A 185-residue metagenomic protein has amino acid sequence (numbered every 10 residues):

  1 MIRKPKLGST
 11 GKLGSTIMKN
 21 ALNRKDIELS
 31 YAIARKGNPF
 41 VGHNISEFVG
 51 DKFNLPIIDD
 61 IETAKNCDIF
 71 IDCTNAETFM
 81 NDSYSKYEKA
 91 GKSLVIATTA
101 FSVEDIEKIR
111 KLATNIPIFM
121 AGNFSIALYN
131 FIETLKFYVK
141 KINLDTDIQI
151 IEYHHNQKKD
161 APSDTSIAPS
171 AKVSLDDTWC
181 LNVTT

Functional and structural regions predicted by a protein language model:
M1-P5: Extreme N-terminal starter segment of soluble prokaryotic enzymes
L7, K12-A64, N143-T185: C-terminal substrate-binding/catalytic lobe of Rossmann-fold NAD(P)-dependent oxidoreductases
S30, I58, V95, P117-F119: Structural detector of well-ordered beta-strand residues that form the stable sheet scaffold of enzyme domains
R35, T99-F101, N123-F124, Y153-H155: Short, ordered loop/turn segments at secondary-structure junctions
I61-N81, K92-S93: Rossmann-like NAD(P)-binding element
E77-A90, A97-M120, I126-Y138: Rossmann-fold NAD(P)-binding glycine/threonine-rich loop
M120-L128, H155-P162: Short, surface-exposed loop/turn motifs that are enriched in glycine and acidic residues and include a nearby proline
